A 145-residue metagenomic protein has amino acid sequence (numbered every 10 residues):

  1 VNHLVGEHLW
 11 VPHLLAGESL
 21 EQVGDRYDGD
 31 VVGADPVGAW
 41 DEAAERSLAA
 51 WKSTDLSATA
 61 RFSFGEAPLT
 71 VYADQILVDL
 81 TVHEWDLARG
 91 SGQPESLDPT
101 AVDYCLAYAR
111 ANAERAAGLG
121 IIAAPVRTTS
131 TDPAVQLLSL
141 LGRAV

Functional and structural regions predicted by a protein language model:
V1-W10: Basic/polar, acidic-poor N-terminal "presequence/leader" segments that form or can form short amphipathic helices
L9, H13-V145: Structured surface interface patches that mediate subunit assembly and partner/cofactor docking
